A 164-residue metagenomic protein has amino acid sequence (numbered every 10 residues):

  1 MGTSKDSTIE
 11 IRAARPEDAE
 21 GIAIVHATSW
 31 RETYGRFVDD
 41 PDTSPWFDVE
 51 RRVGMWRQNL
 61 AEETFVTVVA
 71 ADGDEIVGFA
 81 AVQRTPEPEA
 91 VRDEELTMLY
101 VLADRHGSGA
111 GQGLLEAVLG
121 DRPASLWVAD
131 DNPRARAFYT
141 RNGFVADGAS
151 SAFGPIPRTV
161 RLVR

Functional and structural regions predicted by a protein language model:
G2-T3, T159-R164: Terminal substrate-recognition subdomain of acyl/acetyltransferases
K5, I9, A13-P16, I24-V38 (+3 more regions): Acetyl-CoA-dependent GNAT
R15-D18, N132: Acidic/polar helix N-cap motif
G21, E95, R134: Amphipathic alpha-helical recognition patches that constitute DNA-binding helices
F65, I156-R161: Short hydrophobic/aromatic beta-strand or adjacent loop that forms the aromatic wall/cage of a ligand/substrate-binding
Q112-G113, D131-P157: Conserved active-site alpha-helix within GNAT-family acetyltransferase domains
G120-D131: Conserved GNAT acetyl-CoA-binding A-motif
